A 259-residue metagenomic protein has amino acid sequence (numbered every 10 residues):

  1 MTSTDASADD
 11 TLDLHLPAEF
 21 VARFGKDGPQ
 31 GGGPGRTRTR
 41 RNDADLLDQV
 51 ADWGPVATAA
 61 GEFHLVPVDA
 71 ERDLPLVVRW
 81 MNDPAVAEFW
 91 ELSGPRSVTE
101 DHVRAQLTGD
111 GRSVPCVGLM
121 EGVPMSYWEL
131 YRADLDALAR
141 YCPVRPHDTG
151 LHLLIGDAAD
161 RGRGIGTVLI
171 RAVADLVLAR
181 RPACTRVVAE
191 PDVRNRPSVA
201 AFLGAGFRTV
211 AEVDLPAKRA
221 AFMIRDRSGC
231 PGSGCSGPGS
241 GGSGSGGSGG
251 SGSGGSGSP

Functional and structural regions predicted by a protein language model:
T2-E71, S233-C235, G255: Conserved N-terminal entry element of GNAT/NAT acetyltransferase domains
R79-S93: Helix-loop element at the rim of GNAT/NAT acetyltransferase active sites that forms part of the acceptor-substrate
A105-G150, A158: Acetyl-CoA-dependent GNAT
D134, R208-F222: Conserved catalytic-core motifs of GNAT/GCN5-like acyltransferases
G162-V177, A200, G204: Conserved acetyl-CoA-binding loop-helix of GNAT-fold acetyltransferases
A179-E190: Conserved GNAT acetyl-CoA-binding A-motif
V193-A211: Conserved active-site alpha-helix within GNAT-family acetyltransferase domains
G232-G257: Small-residue-biased low-complexity repeat regions
